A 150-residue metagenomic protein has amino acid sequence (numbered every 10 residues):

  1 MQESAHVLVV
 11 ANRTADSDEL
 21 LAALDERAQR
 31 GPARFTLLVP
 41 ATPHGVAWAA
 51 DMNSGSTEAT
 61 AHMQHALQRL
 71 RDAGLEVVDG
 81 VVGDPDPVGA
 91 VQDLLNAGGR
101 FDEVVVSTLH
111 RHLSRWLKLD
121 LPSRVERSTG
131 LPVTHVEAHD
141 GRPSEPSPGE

Functional and structural regions predicted by a protein language model:
E3-D51, L131, H135-A138: Small/aliphatic-rich secondary-structure junction motif
H6, D102-V105: Structural motif
L38-A61, E145-E150: Acidic, proline/glycine-rich short linear motifs
D51, S56-V81: Helix-adjacent hinge/juxtasegments
L75-F101, E150: Structural beta-alpha unit
S107-S123: Glycine-rich, Arg-bearing micro-motifs that act as flexible, cationic patches
S128-P148: Short, flexible loop segments at boundaries between secondary-structure elements
